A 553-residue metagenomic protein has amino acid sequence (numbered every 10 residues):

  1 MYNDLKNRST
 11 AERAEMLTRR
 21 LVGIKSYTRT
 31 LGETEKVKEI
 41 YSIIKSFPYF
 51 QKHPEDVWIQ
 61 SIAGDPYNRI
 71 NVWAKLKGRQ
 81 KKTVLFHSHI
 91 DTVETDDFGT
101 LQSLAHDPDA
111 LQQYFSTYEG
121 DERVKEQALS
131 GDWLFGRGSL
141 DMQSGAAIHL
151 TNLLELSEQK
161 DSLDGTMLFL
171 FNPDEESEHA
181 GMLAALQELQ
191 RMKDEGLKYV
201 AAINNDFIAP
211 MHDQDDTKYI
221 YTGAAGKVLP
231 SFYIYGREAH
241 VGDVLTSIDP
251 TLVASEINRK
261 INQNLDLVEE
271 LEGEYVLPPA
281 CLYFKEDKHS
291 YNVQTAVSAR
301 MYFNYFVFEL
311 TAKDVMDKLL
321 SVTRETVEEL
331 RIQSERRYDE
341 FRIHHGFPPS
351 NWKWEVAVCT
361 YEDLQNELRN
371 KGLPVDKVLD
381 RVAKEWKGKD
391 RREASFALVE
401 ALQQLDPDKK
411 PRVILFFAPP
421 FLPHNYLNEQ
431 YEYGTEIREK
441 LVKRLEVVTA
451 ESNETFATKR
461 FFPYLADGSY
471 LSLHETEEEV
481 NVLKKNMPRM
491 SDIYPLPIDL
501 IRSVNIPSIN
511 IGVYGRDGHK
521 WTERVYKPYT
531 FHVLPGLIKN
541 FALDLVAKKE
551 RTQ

Functional and structural regions predicted by a protein language model:
Y2-R137, E158, S162-G165: Acidic/His- and Gly-rich active-site-bordering loop/insert found across diverse amide/peptide-bond hydrolases
L31, L134-A147, V244-T251, P528-H532: Short, conserved micro-motifs enriched in small and acidic residues
K36-V37, E55, D339-Q553: An extended, acidic, His-containing surface patch that forms the Zn2+-binding/catalytic region of metallohydrolases
T92, F232-A239, V307, G512-K520: A glycine-centered beta->alpha junction motif in the catalytic cores of kinase/phosphotransferase enzymes
W133-G223: Acidic/histidine-rich catalytic neighborhood of metal-dependent amide-processing enzymes
L150-E158, E256-Q263, K539-L543: Short glycine/serine- and small hydrophobic-enriched flexible loop segments
K160-S162, Y221-K227, Y291-V297, L405-D408 (+1 more regions): Short glycine/proline-enriched loop/turn "hinge" motifs that connect secondary-structure elements and lie
Q190-R392, F396: Midchain, well-structured core segments that form catalytic/ion-binding scaffolds
